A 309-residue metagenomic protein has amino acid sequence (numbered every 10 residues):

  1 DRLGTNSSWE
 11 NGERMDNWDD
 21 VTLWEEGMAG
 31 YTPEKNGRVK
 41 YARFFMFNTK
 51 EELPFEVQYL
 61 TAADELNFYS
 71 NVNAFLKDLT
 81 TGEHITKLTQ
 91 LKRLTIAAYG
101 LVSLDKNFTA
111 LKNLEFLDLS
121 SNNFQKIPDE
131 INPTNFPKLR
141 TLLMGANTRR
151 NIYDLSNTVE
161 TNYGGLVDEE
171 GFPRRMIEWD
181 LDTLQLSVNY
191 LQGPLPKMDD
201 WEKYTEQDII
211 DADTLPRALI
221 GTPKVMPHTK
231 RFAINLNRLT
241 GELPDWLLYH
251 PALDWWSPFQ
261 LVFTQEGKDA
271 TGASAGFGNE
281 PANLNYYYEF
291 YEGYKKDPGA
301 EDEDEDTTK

Functional and structural regions predicted by a protein language model:
D1-E25: Surface-exposed cap/linker segments adjacent to membranes
R14, T22-K35, V159-I177, W201-V225 (+1 more regions): Surface-exposed intrinsically disordered loops and tails
W18, T22-E83, K87-G100: LRR N-terminal entry segment and analogous cap-like coil->beta motifs
N36, Y59-A63, K87-Q90, A110-L114 (+6 more regions): Leucine-rich repeat
A42-F44, D64-Y69, L91-I96, L114-L119 (+5 more regions): Conserved hydrophobic beta-strand positions in leucine-rich repeat
L53-V57, L76-E83, L104-N107, I127-N132 (+4 more regions): The feature encodes a structural signal of leucine-rich repeats
N71, Y99, N122, N147 (+3 more regions): Consensus "Asn ladder" position of solenoid repeat domains
I220-D304: Leucine-rich solenoid repeat scaffolds
